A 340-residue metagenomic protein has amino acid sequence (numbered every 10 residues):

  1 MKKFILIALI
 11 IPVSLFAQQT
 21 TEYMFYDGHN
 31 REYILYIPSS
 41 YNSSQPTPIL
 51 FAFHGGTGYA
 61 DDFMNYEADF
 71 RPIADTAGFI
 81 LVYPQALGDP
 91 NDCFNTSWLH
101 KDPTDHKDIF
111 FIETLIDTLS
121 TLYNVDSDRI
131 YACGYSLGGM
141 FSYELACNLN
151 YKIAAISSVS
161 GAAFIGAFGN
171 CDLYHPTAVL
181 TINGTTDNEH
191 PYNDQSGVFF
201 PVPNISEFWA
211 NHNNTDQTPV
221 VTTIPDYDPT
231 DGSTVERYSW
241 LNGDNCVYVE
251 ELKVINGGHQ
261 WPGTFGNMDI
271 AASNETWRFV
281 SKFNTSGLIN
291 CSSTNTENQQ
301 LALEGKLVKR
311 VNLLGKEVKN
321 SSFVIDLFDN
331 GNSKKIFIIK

Functional and structural regions predicted by a protein language model:
K3-L15: Sec-dependent N-terminal signal peptides
L15-I49, D62, I73-T76, C133-S157 (+5 more regions): A domain-start/cap signature at the N-terminus of enzymes
M24-Y36, S40, S44-Y131, F141-E144 (+3 more regions): Serine-hydrolase catalytic machinery in alpha/beta-hydrolase-like enzymes
F51-G55, S160, N183-G184, I255: The conserved beta1-alpha1 loop
A86, T185-N188, N256-G258: Acidic beta-to-alpha connecting loop that harbors the catalytic carboxylate
A154-N245, L288: The feature captures the conserved acid-bearing segment of alpha/beta-hydrolase catalytic domains
T285-K316: Residue-level detector of functionally pivotal "anchor" positions at catalytic/ligand-binding pockets or at interdomain
F323-K340: C-terminal tail/sorting-segment detector
